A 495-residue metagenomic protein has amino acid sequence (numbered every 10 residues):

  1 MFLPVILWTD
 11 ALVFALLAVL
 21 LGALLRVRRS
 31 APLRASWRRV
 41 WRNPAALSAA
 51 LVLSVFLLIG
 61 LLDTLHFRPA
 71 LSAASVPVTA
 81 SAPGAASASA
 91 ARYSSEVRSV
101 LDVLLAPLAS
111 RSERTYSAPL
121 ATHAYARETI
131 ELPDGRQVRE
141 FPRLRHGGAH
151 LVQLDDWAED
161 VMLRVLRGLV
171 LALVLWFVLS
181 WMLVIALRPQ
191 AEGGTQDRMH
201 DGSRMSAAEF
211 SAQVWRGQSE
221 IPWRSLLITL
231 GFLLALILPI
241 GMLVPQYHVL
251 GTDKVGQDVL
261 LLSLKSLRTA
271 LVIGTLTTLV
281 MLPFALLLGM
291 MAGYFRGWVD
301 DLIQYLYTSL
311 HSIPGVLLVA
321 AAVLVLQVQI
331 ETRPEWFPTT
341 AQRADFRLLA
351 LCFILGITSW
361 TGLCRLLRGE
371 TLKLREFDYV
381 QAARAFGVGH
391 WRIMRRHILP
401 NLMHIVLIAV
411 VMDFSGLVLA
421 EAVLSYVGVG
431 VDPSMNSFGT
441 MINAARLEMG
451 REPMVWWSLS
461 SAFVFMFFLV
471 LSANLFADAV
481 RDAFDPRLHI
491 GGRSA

Functional and structural regions predicted by a protein language model:
M1-M281, G430, S434, G439-F463 (+3 more regions): Gly/Trp-centered helix-boundary motif
V184, T195, L226-L236, T252-A495: Alpha-helical transmembrane segments of integral membrane proteins, especially multi-pass inner/plasma-membrane
